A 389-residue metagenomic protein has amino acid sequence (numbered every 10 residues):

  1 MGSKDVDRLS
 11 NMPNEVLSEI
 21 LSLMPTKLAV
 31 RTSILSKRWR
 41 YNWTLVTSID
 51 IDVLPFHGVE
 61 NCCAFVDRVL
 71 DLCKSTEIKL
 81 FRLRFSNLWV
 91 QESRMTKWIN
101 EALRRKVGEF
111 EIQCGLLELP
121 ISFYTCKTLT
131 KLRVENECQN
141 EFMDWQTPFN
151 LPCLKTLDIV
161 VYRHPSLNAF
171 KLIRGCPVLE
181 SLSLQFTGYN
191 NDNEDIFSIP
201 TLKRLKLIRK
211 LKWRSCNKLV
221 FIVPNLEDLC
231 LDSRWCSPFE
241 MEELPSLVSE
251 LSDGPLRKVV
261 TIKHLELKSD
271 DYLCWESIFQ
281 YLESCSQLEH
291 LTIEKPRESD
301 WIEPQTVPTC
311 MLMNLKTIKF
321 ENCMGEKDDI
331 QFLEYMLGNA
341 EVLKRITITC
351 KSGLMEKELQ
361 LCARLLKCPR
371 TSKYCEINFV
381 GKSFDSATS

Functional and structural regions predicted by a protein language model:
M1-K4, S249-L251, H264, E289-T292 (+3 more regions): C-terminal capping region of solenoid repeat domains
G2-T201, K210, C310: Leucine-rich repeat
L23, P55-D67, L72, S86-M95 (+10 more regions): Leucine-rich repeat
V46, I78, V107, L129-L132 (+10 more regions): Conserved hydrophobic position(s) of the canonical leucine-rich repeat
I49-V53, F81, K263-E266, K316-F320: Short, aliphatic-rich beta-strand segments
T96-E101, I121-K127, D144-C153, A169-V178 (+9 more regions): A structural signal for leucine-rich repeat
E283-S286, I293, F320-C323, L337 (+1 more regions): Hydrophobic alpha-helix feature that most strongly marks membrane-spanning transmembrane helices and their immediate
